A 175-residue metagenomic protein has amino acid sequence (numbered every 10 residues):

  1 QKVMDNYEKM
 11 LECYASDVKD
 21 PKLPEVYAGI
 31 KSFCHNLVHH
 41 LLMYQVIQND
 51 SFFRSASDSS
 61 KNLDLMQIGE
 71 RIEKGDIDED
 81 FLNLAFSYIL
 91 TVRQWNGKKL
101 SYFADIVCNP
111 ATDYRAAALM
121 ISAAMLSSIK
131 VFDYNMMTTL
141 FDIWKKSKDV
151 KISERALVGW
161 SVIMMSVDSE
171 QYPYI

Functional and structural regions predicted by a protein language model:
Q1, S16, V158, Y174-I175: Terminal low-complexity "docking" segments
Q1-I77: Extended, helix-rich scaffolding/adaptor regions
E12, S16, C34, F141 (+3 more regions): Long, charge-dense low-complexity segments
Q67-K146, G159-Q171: Alpha-helical solenoid scaffolds in large eukaryotic transport, assembly, and signaling factors
